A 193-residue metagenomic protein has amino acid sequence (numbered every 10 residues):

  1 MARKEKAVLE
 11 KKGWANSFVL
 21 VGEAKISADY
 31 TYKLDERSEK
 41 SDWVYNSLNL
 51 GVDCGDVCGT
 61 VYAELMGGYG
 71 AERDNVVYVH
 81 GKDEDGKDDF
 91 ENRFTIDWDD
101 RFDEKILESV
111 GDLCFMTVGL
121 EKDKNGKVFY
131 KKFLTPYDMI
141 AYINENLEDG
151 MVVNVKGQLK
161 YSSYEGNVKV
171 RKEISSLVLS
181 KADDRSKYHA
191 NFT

Functional and structural regions predicted by a protein language model:
M1-T193: OB-fold and OB-like single-stranded nucleic-acid-recognition modules and their adjacent interaction interfaces
